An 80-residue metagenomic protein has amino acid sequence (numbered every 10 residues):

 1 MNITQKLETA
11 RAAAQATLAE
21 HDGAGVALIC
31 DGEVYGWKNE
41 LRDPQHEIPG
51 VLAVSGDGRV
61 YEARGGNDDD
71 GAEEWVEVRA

Functional and structural regions predicted by a protein language model:
N2-S55, R79: Extracellular/surface-exposed low-complexity repeats and stalk/linker segments enriched in Gly/Pro and small polar
S55-R79: Short, surface-exposed terminal/edge motifs of secreted or surface/virion proteins that either
